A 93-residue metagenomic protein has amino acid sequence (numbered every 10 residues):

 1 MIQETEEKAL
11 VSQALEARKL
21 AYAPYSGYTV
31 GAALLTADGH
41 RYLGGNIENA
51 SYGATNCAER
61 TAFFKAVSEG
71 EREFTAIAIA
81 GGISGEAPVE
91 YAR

Functional and structural regions predicted by a protein language model:
M1, K19, N49-A50: A general structural-boundary detector
Q3-E4, R93: Catalytic cores of nucleic-acid editing and processing enzymes, centered on the cytidine/adenosine deaminase
E6-A23: Short, basic/aromatic recognition patches
Y25-G27: Short solvent-exposed loop/turn micro-motifs enriched in small/polar/acidic residues
T29-T36: Short beta-strand scaffold segments in enzyme catalytic cores
L43-R93: Zn2+-dependent cytidine deaminase-like catalytic core
